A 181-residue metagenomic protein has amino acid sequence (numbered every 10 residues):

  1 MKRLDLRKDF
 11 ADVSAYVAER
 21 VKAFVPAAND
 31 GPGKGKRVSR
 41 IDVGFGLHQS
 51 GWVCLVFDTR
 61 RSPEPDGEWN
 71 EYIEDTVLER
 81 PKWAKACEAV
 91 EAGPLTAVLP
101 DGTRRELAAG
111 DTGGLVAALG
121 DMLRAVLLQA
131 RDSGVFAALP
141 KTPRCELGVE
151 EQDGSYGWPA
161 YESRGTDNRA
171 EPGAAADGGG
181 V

Functional and structural regions predicted by a protein language model:
M1-A11, A97-G113: Charged, low-complexity surface segments at secondary-structure and domain boundaries
M1-K8, D30, G113-V181: Acidic, proline/glycine-rich low-complexity IDRs
M1-V38: Short N-terminal edge-element motif at the start of the domain
V17, V21, I41-V43, L55 (+2 more regions): Hydrophobic beta-strand residues in large extracellular and virion-surface proteins
A23-D66: N-terminal interaction modules that seed assembly of large macromolecular complexes
W52-A109, V149-V181: Intrinsically disordered, low-complexity regulatory segments enriched in Ser/Thr/Pro and charged residues
